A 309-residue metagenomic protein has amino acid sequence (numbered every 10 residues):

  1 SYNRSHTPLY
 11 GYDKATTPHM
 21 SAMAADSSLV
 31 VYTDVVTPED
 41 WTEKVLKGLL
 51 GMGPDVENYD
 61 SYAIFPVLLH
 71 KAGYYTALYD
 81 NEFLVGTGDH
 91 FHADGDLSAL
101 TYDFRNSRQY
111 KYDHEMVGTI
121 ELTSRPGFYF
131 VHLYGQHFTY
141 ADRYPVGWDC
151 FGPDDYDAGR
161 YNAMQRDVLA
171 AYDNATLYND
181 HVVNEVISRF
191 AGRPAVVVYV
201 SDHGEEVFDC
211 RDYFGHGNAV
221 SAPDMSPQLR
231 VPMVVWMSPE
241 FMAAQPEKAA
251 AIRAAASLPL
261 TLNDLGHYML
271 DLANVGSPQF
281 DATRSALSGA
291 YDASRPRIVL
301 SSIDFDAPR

Functional and structural regions predicted by a protein language model:
S1-R309: Catalytic domains that recognize anionic headgroups
